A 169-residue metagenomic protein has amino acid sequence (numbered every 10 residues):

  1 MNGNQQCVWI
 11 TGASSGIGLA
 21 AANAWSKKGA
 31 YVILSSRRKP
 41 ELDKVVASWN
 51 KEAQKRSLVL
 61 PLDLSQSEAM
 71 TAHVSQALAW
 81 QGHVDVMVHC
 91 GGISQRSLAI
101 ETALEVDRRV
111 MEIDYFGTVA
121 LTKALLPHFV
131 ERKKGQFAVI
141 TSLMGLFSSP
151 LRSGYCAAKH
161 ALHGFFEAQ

Functional and structural regions predicted by a protein language model:
S14-S15: Conserved glycine-rich cofactor-binding loop
K28-K44: Conserved glycine-rich Rossmann-like NAD(P)H-binding loop of the short-chain dehydrogenase/reductase
P61-A72, L104: The beta1-alpha1 cofactor-binding region of Rossmann-like NAD(H)/NADP(H)-dependent oxidoreductases
C90-Q95: Conserved NAD(P)H cofactor-binding loop of Rossmann-fold oxidoreductase domains
L98-A99, A103-R109: Substrate-binding pocket helix/loop in short-chain dehydrogenase/reductase
T122, A158: Active-site helix of classical SDR
S142: Residue(s) in the substrate-gating loop at a strand-loop-helix junction that position the organic substrate next
